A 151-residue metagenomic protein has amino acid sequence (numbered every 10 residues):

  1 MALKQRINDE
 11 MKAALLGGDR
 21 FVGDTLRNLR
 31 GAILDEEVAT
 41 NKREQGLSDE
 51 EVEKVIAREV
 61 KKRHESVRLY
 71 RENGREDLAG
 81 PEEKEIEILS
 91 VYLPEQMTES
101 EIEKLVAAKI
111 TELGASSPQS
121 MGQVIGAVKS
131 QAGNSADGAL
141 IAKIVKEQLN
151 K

Functional and structural regions predicted by a protein language model:
M1-K151: Charged, compositionally biased, marginally structured helical/coil segments
